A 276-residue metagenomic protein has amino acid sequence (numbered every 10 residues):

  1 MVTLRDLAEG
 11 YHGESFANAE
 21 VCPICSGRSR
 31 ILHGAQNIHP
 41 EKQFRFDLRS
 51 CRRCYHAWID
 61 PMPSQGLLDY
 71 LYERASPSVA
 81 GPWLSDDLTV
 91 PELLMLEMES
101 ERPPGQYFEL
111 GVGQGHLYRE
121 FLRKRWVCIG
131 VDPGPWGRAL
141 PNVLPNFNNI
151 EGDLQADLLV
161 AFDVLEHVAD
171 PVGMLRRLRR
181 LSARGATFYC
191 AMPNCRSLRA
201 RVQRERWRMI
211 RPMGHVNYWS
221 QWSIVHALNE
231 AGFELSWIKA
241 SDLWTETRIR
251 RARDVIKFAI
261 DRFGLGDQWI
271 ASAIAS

Functional and structural regions predicted by a protein language model:
M1-F162, P171-L175, L181, C190 (+3 more regions): Conserved N-terminal segment of class I S-adenosyl-L-methionine
T3-D6, C190-N217, W222-A227: Short, glycine-/aromatic-enriched active-site segment of Class I SAM-dependent methyltransferases
P77, W207-R208, F233: Residue-level marker of structural boundaries
G115, L165, C195-R196: Alpha-helix N-cap/helix-start and coil->helix boundary motif
F162-A169, G214: Short catalytic micro-motifs in class I SAM-dependent methyltransferases
A186: Glycine-centered, small-residue-biased loops immediately flanking beta-strands in adenine/cofactor-binding cores
W222-D242: Substrate-binding/catalytic lobe of Class I Rossmann-like enzymes that use SAM or dcSAM, i.e., the mid-to-C-terminal
